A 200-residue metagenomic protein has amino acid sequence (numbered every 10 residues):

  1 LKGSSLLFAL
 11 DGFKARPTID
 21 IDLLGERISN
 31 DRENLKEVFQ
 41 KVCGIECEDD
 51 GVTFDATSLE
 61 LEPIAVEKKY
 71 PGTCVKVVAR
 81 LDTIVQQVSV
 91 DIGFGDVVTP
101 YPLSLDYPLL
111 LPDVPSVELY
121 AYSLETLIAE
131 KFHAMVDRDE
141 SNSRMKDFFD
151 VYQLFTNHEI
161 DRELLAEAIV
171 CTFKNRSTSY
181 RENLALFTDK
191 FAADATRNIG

Functional and structural regions predicted by a protein language model:
L1-G200: Compositionally biased terminal segments of proteins
